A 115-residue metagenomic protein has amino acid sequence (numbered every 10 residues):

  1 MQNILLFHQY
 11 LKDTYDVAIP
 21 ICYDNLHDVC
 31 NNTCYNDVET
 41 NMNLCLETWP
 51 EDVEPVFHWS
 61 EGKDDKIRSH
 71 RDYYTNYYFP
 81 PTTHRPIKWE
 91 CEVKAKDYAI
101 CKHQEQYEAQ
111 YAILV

Functional and structural regions predicted by a protein language model:
M1-P55: Acidic/histidine-rich catalytic cores of soluble enzymes
L46-E47, W59-V115: C-terminal accessory extensions appended to soluble enzyme cores
